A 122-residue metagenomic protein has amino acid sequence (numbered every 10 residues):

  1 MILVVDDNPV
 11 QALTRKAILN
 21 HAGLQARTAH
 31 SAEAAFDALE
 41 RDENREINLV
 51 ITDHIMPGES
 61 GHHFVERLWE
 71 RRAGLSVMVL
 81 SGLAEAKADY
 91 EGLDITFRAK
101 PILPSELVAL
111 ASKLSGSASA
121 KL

Functional and structural regions predicted by a protein language model:
D6: Conserved acidic carboxylate
P9-R27, I95: Two-component/phosphorelay signaling modules centered on CheY-like receiver
K16, I102-S115, S119-A120: C-terminal output helix
T28-L49: Acidic, metal-coordinating helix/loop segments flanking the phosphotransfer/catalytic sites of two-component signaling
D53: Active-site residues of response regulator receiver
M56: Receiver (REC) domain active-site loop signature in two-component systems and cognate sites in sensor histidine kinases
M78-G82: Hydrophobic/aromatic residues positioned on beta-strands within the core alpha/beta folds
